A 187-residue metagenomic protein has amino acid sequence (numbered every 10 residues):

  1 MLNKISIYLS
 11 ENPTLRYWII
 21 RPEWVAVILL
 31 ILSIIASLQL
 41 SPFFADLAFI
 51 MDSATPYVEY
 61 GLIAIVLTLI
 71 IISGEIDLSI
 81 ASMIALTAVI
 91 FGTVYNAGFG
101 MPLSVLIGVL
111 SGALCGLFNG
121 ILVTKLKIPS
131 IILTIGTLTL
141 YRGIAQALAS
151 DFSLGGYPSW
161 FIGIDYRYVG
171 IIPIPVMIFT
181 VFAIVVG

Functional and structural regions predicted by a protein language model:
M1-V25, A36: Transmembrane alpha-helical segments of polytopic membrane transport and secretion proteins
L15-E23, L47-P56, G98-L103, G163-M177: Interfacial loop-to-helix junctions that mark the boundaries of transmembrane helices in multi-pass membrane
W24-I28, S53, G61, S82-M83 (+3 more regions): Hydrophobic alpha-helical transmembrane segments
A26-Q39, L67, R142, V176-G187: Hydrophobic core segments of alpha-helical transmembrane domains in multi-pass membrane transport and ion-translocation
S33, A88, S111, T137-Y141 (+1 more regions): Transmembrane alpha-helical core residues of multi-pass small-molecule transporters, especially secondary transporters
S33-A97, L122-K127: Single transmembrane alpha-helix segments in multi-pass membrane proteins
F99-L138: Alpha-helical transmembrane segments within multi-pass membrane transporters and channels
S130-G187: Transmembrane helix-bundle core of multi-pass membrane transporters and related energy-transducing complexes
